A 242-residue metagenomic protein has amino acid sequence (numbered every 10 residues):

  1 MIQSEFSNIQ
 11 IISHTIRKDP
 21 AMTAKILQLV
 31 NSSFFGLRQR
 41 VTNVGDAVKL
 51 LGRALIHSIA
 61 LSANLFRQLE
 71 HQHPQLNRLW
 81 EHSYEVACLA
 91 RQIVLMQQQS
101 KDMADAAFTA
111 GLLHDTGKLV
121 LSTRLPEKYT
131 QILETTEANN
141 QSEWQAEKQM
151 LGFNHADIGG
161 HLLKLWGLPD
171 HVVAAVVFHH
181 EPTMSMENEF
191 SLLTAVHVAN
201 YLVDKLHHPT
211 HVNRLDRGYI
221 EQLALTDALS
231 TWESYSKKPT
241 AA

Functional and structural regions predicted by a protein language model:
M1-T116, V120-Q131, T136-E137, E143-N213: Conserved alpha-helical "signature site" that marks functionally important helical segments or helix/loop junctions
Y219-A242: Terminal helices and disordered tails flanking the catalytic cores of nucleotide-processing hydrolases
